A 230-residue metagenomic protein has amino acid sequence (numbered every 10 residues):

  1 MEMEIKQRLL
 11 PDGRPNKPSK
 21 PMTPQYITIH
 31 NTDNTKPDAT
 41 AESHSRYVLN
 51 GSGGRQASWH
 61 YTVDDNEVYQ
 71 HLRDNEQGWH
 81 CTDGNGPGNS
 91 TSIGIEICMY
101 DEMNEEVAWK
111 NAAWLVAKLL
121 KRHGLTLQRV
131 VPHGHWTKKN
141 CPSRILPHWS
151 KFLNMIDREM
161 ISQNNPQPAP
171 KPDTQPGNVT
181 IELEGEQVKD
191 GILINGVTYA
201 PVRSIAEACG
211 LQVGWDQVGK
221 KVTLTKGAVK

Functional and structural regions predicted by a protein language model:
M1-I27, I97-P170: Basic/polar, cationic surfaces and motifs that engage anionic cell-wall and phosphate/carboxylate ligands
M1-N89, I145: N-terminal catalytic cores of peptidoglycan-degrading enzymes
Y26, V68, S92, N178-T180 (+1 more regions): A residue-level signal for beta-strand positions that form part of recognition/binding surfaces within mature
T32-D33, G88, I93-E102: Cell-envelope and extracellular/periplasmic
D33, D65, N75, M99 (+4 more regions): A mature extracytoplasmic/lumenal domain signature
S58, L127, P176-N178: Exposed beta-strand and adjacent loop surfaces of beta-rich binding modules that mediate intermolecular recognition
P87, N104-A108, V197: Short alpha-helix boundary/capping segments
M160-K230: Primary recognition of N-terminal secretory signal peptides and signal-anchoring hydrophobic helices
